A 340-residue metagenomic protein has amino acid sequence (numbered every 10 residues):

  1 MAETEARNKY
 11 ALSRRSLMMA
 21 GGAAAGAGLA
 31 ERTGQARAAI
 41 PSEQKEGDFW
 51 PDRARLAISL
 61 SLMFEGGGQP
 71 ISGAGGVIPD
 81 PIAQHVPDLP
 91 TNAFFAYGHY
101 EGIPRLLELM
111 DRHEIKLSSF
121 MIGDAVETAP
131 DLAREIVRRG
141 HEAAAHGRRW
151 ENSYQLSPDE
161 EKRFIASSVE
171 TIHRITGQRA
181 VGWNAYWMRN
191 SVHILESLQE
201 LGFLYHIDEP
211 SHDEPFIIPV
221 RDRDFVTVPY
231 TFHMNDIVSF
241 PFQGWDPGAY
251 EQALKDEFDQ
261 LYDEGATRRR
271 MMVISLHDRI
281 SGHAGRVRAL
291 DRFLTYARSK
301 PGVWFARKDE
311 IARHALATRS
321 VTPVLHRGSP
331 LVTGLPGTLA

Functional and structural regions predicted by a protein language model:
M1-L12: N-terminal secretory signal peptides
L12-G26: N-terminal export leaders
R15-S16, T33, D278: Hydrophobic alpha-helical segments, especially transmembrane helices and their immediate juxtamembrane helical caps
E31-A38: Signal peptide processing junction and immediate N-terminal pro/mature segment of secreted/exported proteins
I40-G182, W187-T227, E251-R270, I274 (+1 more regions): Catalytic alpha-helical scaffold of carbohydrate-active enzymes acting on polysaccharides/glycoconjugates
T231-F258: A conserved mid-domain beta-alpha-beta active-site/ligand-binding segment of alpha/beta enzyme cores
I237-P241, V273-I280: Short, local alpha-helical segments
